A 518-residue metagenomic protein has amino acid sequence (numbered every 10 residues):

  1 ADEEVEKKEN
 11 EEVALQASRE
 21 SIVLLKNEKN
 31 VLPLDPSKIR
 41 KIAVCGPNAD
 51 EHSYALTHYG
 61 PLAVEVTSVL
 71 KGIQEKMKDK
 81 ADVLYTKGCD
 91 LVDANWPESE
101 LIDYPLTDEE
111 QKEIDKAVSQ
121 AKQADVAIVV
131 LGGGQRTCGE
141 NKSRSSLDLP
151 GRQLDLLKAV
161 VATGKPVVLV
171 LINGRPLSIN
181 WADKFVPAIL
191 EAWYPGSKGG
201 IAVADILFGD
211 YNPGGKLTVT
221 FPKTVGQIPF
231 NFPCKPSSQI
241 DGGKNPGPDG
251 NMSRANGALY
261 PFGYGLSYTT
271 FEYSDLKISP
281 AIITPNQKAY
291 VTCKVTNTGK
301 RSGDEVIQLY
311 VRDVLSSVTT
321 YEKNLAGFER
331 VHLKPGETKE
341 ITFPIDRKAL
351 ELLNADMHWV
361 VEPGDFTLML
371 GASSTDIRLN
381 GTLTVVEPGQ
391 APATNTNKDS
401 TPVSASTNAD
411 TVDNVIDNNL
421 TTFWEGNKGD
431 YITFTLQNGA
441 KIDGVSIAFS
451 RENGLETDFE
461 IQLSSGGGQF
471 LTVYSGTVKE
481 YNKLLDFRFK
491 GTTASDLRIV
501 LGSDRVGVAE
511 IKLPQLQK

Functional and structural regions predicted by a protein language model:
A1-H58, L62-L70, Q74-D79, L84-T86 (+8 more regions): Secreted, periplasmic, or luminal enzymes acting at the cell surface/secretory milieu
A281, T296-S302, Q437-G439, S450-E452 (+1 more regions): Short solvent-exposed strand-capping/beta-turn motif centered on an Asx-Ser/Thr pair
K300-S317, K323-L325: Short acidic, flexible loop segments centered on an aromatic residue
S317-L353: Intrinsically disordered, low-complexity Pro/Gly/Ser/Thr-rich segments with frequent PxxP/GP/PP motifs and embedded
E329, E337-F343, D430-F434, K483-F487: Short strand-edge motifs at loop-to-beta-strand transitions and within beta-strands of extracellular beta-rich domains
D346-P388: Terminal connector regions
E387-N438, A448-L455, K479, K512 (+1 more regions): Disordered, acidic Ser/Thr/Pro-rich linker "stalks" and the adjacent N-terminal cap of the next globular domain
R451-Q517: Trp- and acidic/polar-enriched beta-sheet ligand-binding modules for extracellular glycan and matrix recognition
